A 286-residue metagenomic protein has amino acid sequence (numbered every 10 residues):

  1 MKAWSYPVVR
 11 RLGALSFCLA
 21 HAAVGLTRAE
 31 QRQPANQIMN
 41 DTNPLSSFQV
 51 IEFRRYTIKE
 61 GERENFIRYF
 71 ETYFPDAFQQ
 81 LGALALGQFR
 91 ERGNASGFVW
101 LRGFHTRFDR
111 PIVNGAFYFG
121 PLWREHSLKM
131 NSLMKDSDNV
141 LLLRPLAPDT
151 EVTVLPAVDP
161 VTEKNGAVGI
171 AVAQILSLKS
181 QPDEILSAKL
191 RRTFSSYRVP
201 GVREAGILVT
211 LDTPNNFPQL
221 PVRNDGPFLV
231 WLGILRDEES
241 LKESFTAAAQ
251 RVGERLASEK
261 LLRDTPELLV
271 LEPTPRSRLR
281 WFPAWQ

Functional and structural regions predicted by a protein language model:
K2-G13: Bacterial N-terminal signal peptides that target proteins for export
R11-A23: Bacterial N-terminal signal peptides
G25-Q31: Boundary at the C-terminal end of the N-terminal hydrophobic targeting segment
R32-S46, R68-G87, N94, G103-L146 (+3 more regions): An amphipathic, aromatic/His-enriched active-site/gating alpha helix that lines ligand/cofactor pockets
E52, G61-E62: Mature N-terminal segment immediately following signal peptide/propeptide cleavage in secreted/periplasmic
R55-T57, A147-P218, R223-E238, P275: Surface-exposed interaction/gating patches
R63, P121, L190-R192: Mature soluble binding/inhibitory domains
P221, R278-Q286: Short, low-order "capping/linker" segments at domain edges
